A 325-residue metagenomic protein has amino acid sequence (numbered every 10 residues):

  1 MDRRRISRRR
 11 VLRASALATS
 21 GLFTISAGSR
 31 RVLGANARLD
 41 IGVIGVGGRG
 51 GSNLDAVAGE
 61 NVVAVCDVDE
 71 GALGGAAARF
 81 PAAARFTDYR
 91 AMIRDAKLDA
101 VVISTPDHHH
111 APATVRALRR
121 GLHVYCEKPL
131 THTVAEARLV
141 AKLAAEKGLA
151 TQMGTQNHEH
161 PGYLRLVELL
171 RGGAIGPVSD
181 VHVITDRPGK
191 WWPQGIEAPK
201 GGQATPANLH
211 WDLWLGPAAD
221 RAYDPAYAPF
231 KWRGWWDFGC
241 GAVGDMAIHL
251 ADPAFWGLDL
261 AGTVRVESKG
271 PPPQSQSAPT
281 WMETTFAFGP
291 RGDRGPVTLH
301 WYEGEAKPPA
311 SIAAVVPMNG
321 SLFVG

Functional and structural regions predicted by a protein language model:
M1-T19: N-terminal secretory signal peptides and thylakoid transit peptides that target proteins across membranes
A14-F80, N157-H160, A254: N-terminal Rossmann-like dinucleotide-binding module
G51, A111, I248: Residues forming the Rossmann-fold NAD(P)(H) cofactor-binding site
A84-D88: Conserved SAM-binding strand-loop segment of SAM-dependent methyltransferases
V101-V102: N-terminal Rossmann-like NAD(P) cofactor-binding module of classical short-chain dehydrogenase/reductase
P106, A111-E159, G173: Beta-strand-loop-alpha-helix segment that lines the small-molecule cofactor/substrate pocket of alpha/beta enzymes
R165, P177, H182-P188, W192-C240 (+1 more regions): Contiguous beta-strand/loop segments that form the cofactor/metal-binding neighborhood of enzyme cores
